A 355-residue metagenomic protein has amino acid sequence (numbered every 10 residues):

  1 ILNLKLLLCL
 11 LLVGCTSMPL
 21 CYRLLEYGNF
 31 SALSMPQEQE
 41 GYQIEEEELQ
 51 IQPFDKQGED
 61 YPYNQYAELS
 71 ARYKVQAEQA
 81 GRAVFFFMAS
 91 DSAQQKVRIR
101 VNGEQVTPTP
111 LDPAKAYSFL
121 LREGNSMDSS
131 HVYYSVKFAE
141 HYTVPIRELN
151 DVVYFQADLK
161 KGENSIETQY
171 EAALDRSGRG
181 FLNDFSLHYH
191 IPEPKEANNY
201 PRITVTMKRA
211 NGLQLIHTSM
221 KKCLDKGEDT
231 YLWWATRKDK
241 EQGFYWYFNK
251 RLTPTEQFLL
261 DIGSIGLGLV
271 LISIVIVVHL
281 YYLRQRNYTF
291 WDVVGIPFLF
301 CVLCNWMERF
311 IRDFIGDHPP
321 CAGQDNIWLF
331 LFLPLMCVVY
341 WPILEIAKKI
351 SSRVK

Functional and structural regions predicted by a protein language model:
N3-V13: Sec-dependent N-terminal signal peptides
S17-K96: Early extracytoplasmic/domain-onset interaction patches
P53-Q57, Q65-A67, A71-Q79, A89-A93 (+4 more regions): Beta-strand elements of well-folded, non-transmembrane domains
A83-F85, G162-Y170: Short, well-structured beta-strand segments within conserved domains
A83-H131, K195-S219: Solvent-exposed beta-hairpin/edge-strand motifs
K115-L149, K160, D175: Extended, solvent-exposed segments with strong compositional bias
Y142-V144, D151-L159, E171-L269: Intrinsically disordered, low-complexity linkers and stems that provide flexible hinges in membrane-associated
T253-K355: Alpha-helical transmembrane segments forming the membrane-embedded cores of inner-membrane proteins across
